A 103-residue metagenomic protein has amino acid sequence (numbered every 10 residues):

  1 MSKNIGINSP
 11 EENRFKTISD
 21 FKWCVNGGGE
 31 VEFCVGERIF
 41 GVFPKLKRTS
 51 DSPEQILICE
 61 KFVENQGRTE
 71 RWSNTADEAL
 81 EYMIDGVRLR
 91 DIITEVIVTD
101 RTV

Functional and structural regions predicted by a protein language model:
M1-C34: Negatively charged, low-complexity tracts enriched in Asp/Glu with abundant Ser/Thr
N4-I7, N65-V103: Mixed-charge, Lys/Arg-enriched low-complexity segments
S9, T17, R48-S52, D85-R88: Serine/threonine-rich low-complexity intrinsically disordered regions
R14-K16, F43-S50, A76-L80: A short, sequence-level motif marking secondary-structure junctions
C24-K61: Amphipathic, interaction-prone secondary-structure segments
